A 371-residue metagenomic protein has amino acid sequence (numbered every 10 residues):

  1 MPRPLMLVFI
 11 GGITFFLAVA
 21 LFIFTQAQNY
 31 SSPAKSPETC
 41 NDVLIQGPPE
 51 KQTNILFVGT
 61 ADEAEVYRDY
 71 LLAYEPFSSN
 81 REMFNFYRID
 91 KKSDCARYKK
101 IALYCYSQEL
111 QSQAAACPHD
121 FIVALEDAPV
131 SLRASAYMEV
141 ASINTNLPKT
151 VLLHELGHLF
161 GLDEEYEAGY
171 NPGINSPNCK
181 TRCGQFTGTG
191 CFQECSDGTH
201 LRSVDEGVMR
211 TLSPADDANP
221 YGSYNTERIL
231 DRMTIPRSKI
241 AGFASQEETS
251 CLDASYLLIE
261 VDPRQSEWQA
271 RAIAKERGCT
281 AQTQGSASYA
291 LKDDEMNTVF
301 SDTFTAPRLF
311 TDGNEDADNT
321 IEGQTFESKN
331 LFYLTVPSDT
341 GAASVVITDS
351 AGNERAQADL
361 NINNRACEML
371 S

Functional and structural regions predicted by a protein language model:
M1-A34, L162, S371: Secretory targeting signatures
Y30-H119, D127-S131, S288, D293-S301 (+1 more regions): Propeptide-to-catalytic entry region of secreted or membrane-anchored zinc metalloproteases
C40, E167-Q269, Q282: Replace "(M1/M4/M9/M12/WLM)" with "(e.g., M1/M4/M8/M9/M12/M26/WLM)" and add "not limited to" to clarify scope
N54-V58, N85-R88, F121-L125, S142 (+2 more regions): Structural recognition of the beta-strand scaffold that forms the well-ordered cores of secreted hydrolase catalytic
A61, A136-L153: Short pre-active-site segment immediately N-terminal to the catalytic Zn-binding motif
R68, G157, M209, Y289-L291 (+1 more regions): Residue-level detector of buried hydrophobic side-chain packing in well-ordered secondary-structure elements
E155-P172: Catalytic Zn2+-binding segment of zinc metalloproteases
S245-S371: Extracellular glycoprotein-like low-complexity segments
